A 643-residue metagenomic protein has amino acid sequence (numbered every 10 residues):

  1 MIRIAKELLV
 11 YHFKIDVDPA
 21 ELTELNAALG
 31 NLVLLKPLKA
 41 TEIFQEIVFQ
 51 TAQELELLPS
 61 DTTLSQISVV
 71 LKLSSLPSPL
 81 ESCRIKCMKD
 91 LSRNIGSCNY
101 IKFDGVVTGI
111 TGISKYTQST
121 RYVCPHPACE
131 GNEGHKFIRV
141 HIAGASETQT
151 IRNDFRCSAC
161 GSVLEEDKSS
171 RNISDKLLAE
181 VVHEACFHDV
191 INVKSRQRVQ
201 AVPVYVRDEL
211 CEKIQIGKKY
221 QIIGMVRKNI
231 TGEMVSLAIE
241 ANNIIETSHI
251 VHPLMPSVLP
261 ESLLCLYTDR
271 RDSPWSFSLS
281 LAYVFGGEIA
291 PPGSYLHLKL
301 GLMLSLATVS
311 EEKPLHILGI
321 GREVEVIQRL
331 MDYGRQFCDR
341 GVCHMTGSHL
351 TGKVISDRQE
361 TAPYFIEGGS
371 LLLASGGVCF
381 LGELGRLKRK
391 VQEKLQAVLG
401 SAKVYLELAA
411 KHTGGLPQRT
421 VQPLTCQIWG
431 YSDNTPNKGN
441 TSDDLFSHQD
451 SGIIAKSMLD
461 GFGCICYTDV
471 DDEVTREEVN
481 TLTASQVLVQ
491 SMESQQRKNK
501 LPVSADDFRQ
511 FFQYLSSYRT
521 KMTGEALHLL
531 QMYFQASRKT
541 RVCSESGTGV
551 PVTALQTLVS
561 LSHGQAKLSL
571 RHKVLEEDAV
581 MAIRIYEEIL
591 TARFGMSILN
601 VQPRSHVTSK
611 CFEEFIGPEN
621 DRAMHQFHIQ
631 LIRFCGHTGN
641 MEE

Functional and structural regions predicted by a protein language model:
M1-V202, V206-K218, I223, R227-V235 (+2 more regions): Long, low-complexity, serine/threonine- and charged-residue-rich intrinsically disordered N-terminal tails that act as
R93, S97, S114-Y116, Q149 (+9 more regions): Replace "in large, NTP-powered and nucleic-acid-processing enzymes" with "in large, NTP-powered factors and other
Y100, D104-V106, T111-I113, Y122-V123 (+4 more regions): Conserved ASCE/P-loop NTPase catalytic core
R121-V123, I223-L266: OB-fold/S1-family single-stranded nucleic acid-binding modules
V140-E147, L164, H188-E212, E261-T268 (+9 more regions): Short hinge/gating elements
T268-W275, V489-T540, I598, P618-R633: Histone-fold modules and their flanking histone-like tails across chromatin and transcription assemblies
K299-G301, V552-Q565: P-loop NTPase catalytic cores that bind/hydrolyze ATP
R519, L530, K539-Q556, K567-E643: C-terminal engagement/docking regions of AAA+ P-loop ATPases
